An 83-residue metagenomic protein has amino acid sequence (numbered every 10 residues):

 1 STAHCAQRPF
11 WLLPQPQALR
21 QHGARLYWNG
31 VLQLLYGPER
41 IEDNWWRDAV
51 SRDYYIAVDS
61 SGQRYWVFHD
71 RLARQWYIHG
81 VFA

Functional and structural regions predicted by a protein language model:
S1-A83: Non-catalytic peripheral regions of nucleotide-handling enzymes
